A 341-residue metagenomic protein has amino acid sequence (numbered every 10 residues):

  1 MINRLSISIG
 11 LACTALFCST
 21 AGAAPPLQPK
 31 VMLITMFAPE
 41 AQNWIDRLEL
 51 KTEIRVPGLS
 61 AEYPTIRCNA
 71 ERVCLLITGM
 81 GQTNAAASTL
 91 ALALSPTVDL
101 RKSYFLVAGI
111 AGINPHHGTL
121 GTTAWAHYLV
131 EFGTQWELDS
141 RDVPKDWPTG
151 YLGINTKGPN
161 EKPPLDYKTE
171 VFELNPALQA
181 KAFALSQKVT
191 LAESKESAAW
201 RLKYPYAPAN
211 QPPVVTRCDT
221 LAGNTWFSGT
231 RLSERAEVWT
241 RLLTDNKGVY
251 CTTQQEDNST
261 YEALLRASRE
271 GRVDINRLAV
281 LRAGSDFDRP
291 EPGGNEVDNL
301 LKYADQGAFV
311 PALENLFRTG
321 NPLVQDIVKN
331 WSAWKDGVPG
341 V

Functional and structural regions predicted by a protein language model:
M1-I9: Bacterial N-terminal signal peptides that target proteins for export
S8-C18: Bacterial N-terminal signal peptides
F17-P25: Bacterial Sec-dependent signal peptides at the C-terminal "C-region" and cleavage site
A24-V341: Accessory terminal and edge-of-domain segments that mediate assembly/interaction and cofactor placement around
